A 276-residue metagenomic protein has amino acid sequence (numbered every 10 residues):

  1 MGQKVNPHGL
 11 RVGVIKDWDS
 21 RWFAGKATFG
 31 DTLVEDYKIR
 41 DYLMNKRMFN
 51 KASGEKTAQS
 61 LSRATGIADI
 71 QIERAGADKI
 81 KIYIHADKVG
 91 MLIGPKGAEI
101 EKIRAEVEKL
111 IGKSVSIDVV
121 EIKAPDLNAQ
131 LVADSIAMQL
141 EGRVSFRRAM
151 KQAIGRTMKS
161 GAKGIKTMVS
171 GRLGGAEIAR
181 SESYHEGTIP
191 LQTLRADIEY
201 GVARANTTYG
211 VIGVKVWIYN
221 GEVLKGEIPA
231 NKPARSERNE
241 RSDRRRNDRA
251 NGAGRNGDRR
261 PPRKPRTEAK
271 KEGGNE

Functional and structural regions predicted by a protein language model:
M1-E276: RNA-contacting regions in translation and RNA-metabolism proteins, encompassing KH/S1 modules where present
